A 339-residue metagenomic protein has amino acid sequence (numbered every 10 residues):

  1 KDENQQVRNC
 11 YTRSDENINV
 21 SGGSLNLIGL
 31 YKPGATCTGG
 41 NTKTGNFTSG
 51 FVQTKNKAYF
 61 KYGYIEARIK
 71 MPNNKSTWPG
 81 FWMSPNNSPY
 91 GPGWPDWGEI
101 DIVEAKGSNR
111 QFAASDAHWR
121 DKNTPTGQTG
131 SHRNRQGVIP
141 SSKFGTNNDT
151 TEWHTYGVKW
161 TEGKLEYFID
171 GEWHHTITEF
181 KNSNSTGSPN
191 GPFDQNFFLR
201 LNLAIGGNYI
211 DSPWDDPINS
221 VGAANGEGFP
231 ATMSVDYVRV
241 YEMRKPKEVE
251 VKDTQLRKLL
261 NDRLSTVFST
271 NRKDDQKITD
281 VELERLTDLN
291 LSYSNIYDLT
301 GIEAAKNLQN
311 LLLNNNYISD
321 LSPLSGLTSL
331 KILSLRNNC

Functional and structural regions predicted by a protein language model:
K1-K245: GH16 jelly-roll
R13, G40-N41, N310, L330-I332: General secretory precursor processing signal
G40, S84, Y241, R263 (+1 more regions): Small disulfide-bonded, cysteine-rich extracellular recognition modules and tandem repeats
S76, S269, L311, I332-L333: Secondary-structure boundary/capping residues
K245-N310, P323, T328, C339: N-terminal capping/linker segments that flank leucine-rich repeat
L313-N316: Extracellular beta-strand-rich, repetitive "passenger/adhesive" scaffolds that bind or process carbohydrates
L333-C339: Leucine-rich solenoid repeat scaffolds
